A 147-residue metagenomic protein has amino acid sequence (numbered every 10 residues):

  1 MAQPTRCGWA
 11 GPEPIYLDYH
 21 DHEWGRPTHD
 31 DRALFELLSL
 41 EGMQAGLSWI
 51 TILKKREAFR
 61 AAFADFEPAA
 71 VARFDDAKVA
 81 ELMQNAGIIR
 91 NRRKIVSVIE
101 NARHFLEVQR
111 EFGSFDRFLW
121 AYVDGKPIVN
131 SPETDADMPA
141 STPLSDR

Functional and structural regions predicted by a protein language model:
M1-R147: HhH-family (HhH-GPD) DNA N-glycosylase catalytic core used in base-excision repair
